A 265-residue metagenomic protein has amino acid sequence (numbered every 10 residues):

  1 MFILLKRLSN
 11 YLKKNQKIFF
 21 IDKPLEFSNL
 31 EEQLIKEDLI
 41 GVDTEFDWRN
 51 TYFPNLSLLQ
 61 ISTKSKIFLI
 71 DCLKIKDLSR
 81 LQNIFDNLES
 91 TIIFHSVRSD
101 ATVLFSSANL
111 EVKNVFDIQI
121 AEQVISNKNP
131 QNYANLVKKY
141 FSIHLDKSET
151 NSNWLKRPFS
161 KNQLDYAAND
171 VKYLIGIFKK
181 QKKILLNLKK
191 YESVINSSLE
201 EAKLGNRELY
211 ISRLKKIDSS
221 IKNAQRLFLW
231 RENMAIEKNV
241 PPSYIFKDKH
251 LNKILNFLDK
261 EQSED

Functional and structural regions predicted by a protein language model:
M1-I40, T44: N-terminal accessory regions of nucleic-acid-interacting proteins
I40-E45, D117, D170: Short acidic catalytic loops
G41, T91-V97: Acidic beta-strand-to-loop metal/phosphate-binding motif
N50-K66: A short alpha/beta connector and helix-capping loop motif
Q60-K64, R98-K156, L164: Metal-dependent phosphoesterase core characteristic of DEDDh/y 3'-5' exonuclease domains
I67, N87-I92: Short active-site oxyanion
L145-L204: Acidic, Mg2+-coordinating catalytic module of metal-dependent nucleases/exonucleases that use a two-metal-ion mechanism
I184-D265: Acidic catalytic cores of enzymes that act on phosphate-bearing nucleotides/polynucleotides
